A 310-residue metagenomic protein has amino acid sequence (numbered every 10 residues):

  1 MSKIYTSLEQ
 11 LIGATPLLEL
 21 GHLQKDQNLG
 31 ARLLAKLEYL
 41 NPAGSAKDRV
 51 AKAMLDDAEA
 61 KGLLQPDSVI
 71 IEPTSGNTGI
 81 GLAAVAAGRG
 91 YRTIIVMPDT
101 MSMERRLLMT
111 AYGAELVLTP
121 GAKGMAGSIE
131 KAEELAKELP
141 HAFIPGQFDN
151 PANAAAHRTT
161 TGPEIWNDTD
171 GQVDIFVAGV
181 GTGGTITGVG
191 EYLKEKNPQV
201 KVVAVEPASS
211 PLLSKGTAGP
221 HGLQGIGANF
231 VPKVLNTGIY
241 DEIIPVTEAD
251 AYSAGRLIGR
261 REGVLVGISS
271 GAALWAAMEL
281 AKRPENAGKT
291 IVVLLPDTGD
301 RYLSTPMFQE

Functional and structural regions predicted by a protein language model:
M1-E310: PLP-dependent amino-acid enzyme catalytic core
